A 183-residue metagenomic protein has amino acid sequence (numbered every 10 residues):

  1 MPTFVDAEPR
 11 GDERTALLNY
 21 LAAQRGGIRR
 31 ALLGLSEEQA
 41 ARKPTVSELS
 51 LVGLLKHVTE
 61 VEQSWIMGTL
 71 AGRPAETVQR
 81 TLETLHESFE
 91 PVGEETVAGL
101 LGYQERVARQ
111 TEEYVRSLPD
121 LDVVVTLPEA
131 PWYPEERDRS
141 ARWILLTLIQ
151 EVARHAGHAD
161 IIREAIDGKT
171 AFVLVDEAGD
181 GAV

Functional and structural regions predicted by a protein language model:
T3-A7, R14-L33, E37-H86, L127-V183: Short, contiguous alpha-helical
H86-T126, R139-A153: Acidic/histidine-rich alpha-helical segments that form the ligand environment of transition-metal centers
